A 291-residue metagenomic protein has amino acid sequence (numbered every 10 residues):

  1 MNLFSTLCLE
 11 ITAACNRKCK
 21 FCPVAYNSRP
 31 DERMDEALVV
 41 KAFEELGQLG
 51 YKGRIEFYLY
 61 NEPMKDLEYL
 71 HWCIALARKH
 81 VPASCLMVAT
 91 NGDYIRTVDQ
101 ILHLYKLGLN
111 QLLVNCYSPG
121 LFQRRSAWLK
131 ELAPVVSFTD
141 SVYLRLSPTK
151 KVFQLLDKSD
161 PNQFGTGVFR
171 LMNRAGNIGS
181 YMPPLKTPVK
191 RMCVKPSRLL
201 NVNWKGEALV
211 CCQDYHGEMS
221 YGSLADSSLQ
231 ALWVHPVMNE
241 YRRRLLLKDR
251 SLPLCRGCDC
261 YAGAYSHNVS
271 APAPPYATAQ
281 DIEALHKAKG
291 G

Functional and structural regions predicted by a protein language model:
N2-S5, F21, A25, Q213-G291: Flexible mid-to-C-terminal extensions adjoining Fe-S/redox cofactors in radical SAM and related proteins
L3-R170, I178-G179, R191: Conserved glycine-rich "GG(E/T)P / GGGxP" loop and the immediately following alpha-helix in the radical SAM core
A14-N16, N27-S28, P63, D93-I95 (+7 more regions): Short, solvent-exposed loop/turn segments at secondary-structure junctions
D31-D35, K205, H267-P274: Short cysteine/histidine-rich zinc-coordinating motifs and their immediately flanking basic loops
K52, A83, N110, L199 (+2 more regions): A general structural signal for well-ordered secondary-structure junctions
C85-D93, Q123-E131, L185-V194, Y241-R242 (+1 more regions): Repeat-unit-sized solenoid/scaffold elements
N91, K205, Y221: Short glycine-rich loop/turn motifs that provide flexible caps or phosphate-binding loops at active sites
A133-C211, H216, D249-G263, A284-G291: A C-terminal junction/extension of Radical SAM enzymes
